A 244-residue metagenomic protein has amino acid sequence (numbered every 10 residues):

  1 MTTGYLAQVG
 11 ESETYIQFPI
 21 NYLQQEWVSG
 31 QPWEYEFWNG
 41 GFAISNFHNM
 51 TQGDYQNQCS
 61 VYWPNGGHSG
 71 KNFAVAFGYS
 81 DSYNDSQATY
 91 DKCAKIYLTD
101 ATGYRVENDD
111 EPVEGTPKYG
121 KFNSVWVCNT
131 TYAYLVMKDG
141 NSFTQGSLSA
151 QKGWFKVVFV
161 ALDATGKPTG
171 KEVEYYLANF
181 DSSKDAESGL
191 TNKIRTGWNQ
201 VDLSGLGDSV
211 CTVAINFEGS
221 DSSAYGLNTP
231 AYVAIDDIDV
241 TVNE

Functional and structural regions predicted by a protein language model:
M1-N108, P117: N-terminal targeting leaders for non-cytosolic proteins
D109-V113, G146-S147: Short helix-to-loop capping/linker segments positioned immediately adjacent to catalytic or ligand/cofactor-binding
V113-T116, L203-G205: Exposed beta-sheet edge/beta-hairpin loop segments within beta-rich domains
P117-S124, D208-V210: Extended extracellular/luminal ectodomain segments enriched in beta-structured repeat modules
W126-T130: Short glycine-rich beta-strand segments
Y134-V136, E244: Short acidic, Gly/Pro-enriched loop/turn segments at secondary-structure junctions
V136-V157: Short coil-to-beta strand junction motifs in C2/discoidin
W154-E244: Terminal, low-complexity interaction segments
